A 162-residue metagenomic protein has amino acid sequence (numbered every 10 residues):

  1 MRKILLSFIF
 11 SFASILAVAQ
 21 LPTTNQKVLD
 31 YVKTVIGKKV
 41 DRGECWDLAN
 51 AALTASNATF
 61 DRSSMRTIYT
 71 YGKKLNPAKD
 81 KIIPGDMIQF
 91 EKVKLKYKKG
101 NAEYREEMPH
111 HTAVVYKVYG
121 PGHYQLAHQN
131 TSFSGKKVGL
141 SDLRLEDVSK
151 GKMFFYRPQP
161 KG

Functional and structural regions predicted by a protein language model:
M1-Q20: Bacterial Sec-dependent N-terminal signal peptides
K3, D147-V148: A generic structural signal for short, non-catalytic loop/turn and secondary-structure boundary residues
Q20-R66, L95: N-terminal capping segments
N25, H123, K152: A residue-level signal for beta-strand positions that form part of recognition/binding surfaces within mature
D61-S132: ...with weaker cross-activation on analogous glycine-rich loops/strands in unrelated enzymes
G135-R144: A short macromolecule-binding patch
V148-G162: Low-complexity, Gly/Ser/Thr/Pro-rich intrinsically disordered linker/tail segments
